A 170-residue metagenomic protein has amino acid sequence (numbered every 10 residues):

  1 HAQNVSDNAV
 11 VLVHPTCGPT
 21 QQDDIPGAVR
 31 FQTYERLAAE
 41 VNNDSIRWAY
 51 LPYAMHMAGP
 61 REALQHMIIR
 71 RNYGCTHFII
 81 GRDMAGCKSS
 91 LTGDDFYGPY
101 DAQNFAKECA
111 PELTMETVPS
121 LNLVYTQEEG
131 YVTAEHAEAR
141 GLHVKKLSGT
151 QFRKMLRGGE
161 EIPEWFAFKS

Functional and structural regions predicted by a protein language model:
H1-S170: Active-site cores that bind ATP or allylic diphosphates and position pyrophosphate for catalysis
